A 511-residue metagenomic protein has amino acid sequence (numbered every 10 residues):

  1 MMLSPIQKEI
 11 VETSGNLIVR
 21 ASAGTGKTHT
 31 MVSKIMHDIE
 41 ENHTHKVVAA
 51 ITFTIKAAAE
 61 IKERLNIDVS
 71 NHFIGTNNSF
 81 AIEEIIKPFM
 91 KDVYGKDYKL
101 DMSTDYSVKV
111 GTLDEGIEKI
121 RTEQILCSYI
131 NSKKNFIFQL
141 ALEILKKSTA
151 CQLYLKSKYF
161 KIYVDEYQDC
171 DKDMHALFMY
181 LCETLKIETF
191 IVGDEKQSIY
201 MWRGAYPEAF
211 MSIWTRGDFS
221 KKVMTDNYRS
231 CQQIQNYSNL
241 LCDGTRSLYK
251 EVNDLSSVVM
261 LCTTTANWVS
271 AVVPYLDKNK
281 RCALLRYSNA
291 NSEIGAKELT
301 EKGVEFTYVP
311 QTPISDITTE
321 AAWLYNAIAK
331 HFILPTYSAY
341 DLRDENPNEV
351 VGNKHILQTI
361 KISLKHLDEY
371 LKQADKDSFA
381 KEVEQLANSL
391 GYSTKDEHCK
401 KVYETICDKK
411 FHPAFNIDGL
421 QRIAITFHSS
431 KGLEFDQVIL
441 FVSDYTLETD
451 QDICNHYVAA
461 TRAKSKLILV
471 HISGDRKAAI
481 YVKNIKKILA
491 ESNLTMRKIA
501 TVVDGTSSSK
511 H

Functional and structural regions predicted by a protein language model:
M1-H511: The feature marks helicase ATPase cores and/or their adjacent C-terminal helical subdomains in SF1/SF2/AAA+ helicases
